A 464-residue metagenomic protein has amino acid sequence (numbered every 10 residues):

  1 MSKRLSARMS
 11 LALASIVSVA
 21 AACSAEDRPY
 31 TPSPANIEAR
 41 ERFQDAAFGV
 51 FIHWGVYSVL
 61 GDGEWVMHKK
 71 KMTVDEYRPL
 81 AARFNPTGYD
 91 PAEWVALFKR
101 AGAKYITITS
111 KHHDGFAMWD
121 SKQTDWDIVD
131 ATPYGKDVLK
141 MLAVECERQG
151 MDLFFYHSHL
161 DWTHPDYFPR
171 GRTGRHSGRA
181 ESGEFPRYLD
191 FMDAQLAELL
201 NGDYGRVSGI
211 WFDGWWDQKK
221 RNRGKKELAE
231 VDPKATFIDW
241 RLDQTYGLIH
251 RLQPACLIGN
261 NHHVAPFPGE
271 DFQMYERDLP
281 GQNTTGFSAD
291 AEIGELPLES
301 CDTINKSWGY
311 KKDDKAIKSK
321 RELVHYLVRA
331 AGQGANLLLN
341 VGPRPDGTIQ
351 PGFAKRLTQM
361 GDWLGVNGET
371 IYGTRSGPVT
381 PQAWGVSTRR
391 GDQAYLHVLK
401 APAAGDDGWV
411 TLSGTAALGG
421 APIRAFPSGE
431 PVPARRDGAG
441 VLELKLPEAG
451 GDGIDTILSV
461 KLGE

Functional and structural regions predicted by a protein language model:
M1-A12: Bacterial N-terminal signal peptides that target proteins for export
S6-A7, S18, D217: Short amphipathic alpha-helical "recognition" segments used for binding
S10-A20: Bacterial N-terminal signal peptides
A25-E464: Mature catalytic domains of secreted/periplasmic carbohydrate-active enzymes
